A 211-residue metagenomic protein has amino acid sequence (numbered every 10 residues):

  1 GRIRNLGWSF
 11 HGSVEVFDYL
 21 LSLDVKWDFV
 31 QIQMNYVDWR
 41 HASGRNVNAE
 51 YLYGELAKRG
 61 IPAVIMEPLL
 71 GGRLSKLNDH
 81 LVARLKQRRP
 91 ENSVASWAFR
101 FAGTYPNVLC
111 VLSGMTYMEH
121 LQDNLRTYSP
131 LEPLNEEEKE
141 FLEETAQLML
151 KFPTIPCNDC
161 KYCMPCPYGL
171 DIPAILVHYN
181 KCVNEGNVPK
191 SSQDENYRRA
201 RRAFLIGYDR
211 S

Functional and structural regions predicted by a protein language model:
G1, G12-V25: Distinct, well-ordered alpha-helical segments
R2-N5, P62: Proline-centered loop/turn at the N-terminus of a beta-strand
R4-W8, C110-L112: Short catalytic-loop micro-motif centered on adjacent basic/acidic residues
S9-S13, I32-V37, M66-G71, T116: Active-site beta-loop-alpha junctions enriched in small/polar residues
L23-K26, Y51-S211: Structured C-terminal cap/extension of enzyme domains
W27-H41, R89-E91: Acidic, His- and aromatic-enriched active-site or binding-groove loops in soluble protein domains that engage sugars
D38-R45, T145: Short, charged, surface-exposed secondary-structure boundary motifs
G44-L52: Charged helix-capping and loop-helix junction motifs
